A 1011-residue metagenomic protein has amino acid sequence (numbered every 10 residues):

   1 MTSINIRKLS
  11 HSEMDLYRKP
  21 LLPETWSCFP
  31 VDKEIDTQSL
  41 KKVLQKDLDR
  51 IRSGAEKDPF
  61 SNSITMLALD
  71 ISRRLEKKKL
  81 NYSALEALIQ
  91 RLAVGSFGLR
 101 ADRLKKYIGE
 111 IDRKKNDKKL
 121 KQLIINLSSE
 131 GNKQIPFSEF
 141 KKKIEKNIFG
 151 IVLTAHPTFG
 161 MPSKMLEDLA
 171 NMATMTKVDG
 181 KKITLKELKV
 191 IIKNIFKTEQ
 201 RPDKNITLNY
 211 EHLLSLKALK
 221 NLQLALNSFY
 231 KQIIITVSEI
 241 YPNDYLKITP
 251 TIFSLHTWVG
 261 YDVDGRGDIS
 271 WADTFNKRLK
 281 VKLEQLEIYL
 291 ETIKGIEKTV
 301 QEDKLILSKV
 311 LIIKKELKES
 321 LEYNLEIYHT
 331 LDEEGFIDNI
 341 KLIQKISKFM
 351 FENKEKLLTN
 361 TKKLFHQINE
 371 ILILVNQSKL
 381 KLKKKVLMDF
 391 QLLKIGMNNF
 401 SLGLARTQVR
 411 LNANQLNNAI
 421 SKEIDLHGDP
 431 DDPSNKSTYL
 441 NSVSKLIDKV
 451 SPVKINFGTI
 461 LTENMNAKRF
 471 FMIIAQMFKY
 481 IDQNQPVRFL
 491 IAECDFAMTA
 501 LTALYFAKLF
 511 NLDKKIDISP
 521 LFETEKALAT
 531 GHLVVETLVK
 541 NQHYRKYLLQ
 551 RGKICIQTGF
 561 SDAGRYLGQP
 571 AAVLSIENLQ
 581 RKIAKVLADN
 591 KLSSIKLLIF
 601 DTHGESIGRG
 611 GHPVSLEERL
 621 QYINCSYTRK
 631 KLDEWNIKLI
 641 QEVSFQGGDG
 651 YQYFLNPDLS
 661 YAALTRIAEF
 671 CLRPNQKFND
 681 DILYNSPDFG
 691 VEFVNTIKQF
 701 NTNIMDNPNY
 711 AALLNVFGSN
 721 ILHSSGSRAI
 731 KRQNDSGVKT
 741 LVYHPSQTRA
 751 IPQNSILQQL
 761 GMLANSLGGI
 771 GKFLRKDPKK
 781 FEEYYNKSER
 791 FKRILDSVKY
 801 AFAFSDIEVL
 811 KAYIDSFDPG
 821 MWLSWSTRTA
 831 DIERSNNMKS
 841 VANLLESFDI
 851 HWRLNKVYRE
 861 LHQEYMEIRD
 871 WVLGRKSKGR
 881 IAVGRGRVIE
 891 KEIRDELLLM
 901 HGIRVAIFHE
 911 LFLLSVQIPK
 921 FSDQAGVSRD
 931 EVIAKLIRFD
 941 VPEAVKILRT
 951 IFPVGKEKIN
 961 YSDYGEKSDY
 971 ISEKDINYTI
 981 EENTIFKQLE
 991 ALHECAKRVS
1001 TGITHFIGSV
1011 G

Functional and structural regions predicted by a protein language model:
T2-P250, A272-K362, T407-R410: Extended, highly charged
I4-F60, M66-K118, I125, S129 (+14 more regions): Acidic, glycine-enriched catalytic cores built around paired aspartates
K143-N147, T154, F253-S270, Y323-F510: Structured, charged N-terminal subsegments at the starts of enzyme catalytic cores and at intra-chain domain/subunit
I240-K247, K479-Q485, A507-I516, L538-R551 (+2 more regions): Secondary-structure transition/capping motifs at alpha-helix termini and the adjoining loop/turn into the next element
D262, K468, Q483-N484, A497-A503 (+2 more regions): Active-site-adjacent "gating/activation" loops or surface patches in catalytic cores
T274-N276, N412-N414, S421-I424, A503-K508 (+3 more regions): Short secondary-structure boundary/capping segments
T407, V487-I491, K514-F522, I554-T558 (+1 more regions): Hydrophobic faces of well-ordered beta-strands that scaffold small-molecule active sites in alpha/beta enzyme cores
L521-V573, E577: Catalytic core of soluble alpha/beta enzymes
